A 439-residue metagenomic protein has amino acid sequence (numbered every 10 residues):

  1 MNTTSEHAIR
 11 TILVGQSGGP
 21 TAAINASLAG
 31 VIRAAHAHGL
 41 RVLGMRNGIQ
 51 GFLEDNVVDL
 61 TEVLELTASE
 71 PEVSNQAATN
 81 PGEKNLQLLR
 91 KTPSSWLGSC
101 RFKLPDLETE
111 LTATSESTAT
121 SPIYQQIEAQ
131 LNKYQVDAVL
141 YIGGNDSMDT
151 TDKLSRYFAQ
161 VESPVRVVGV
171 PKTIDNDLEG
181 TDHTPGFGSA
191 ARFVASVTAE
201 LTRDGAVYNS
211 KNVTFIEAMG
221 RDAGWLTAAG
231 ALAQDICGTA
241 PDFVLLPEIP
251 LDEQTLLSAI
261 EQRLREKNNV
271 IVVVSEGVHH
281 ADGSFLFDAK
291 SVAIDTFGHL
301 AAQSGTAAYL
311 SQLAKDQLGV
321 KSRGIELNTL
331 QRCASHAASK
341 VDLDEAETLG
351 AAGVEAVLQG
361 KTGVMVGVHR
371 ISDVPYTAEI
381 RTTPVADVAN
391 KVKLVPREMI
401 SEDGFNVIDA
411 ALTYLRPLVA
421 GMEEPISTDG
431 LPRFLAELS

Functional and structural regions predicted by a protein language model:
N2-D59: N-terminal phosphate-binding or glycine-rich loops at protein starts, especially the Walker A/P-loop of NTPases
S17-G19, L40, M45-G51, R101-F102 (+7 more regions): Short, ordered loop/turn segments at secondary-structure junctions
T21-V31, F52-L53, P105, S121-Q125 (+6 more regions): Short glycine/serine/threonine-rich phosphate/pyrophosphate-binding segments that cradle anionic phosphate groups
A35, G39-Y134: Glycine-rich nucleotide/cofactor/substrate-binding loop typically near the N-terminus or early in the first domain
D59-V63, P81-K84, T184-F187, K290 (+1 more regions): Short, hinge-like loop/turn segments at secondary-structure boundaries
Q126-Q130, Y134, A138-G143, D149-P164 (+1 more regions): Accessory alpha-helical/coil subdomains and C-terminal extensions that flank or cap enzyme catalytic cores
D288-I294, G298-S439: C-terminal non-catalytic interaction/assembly regions of soluble proteins
